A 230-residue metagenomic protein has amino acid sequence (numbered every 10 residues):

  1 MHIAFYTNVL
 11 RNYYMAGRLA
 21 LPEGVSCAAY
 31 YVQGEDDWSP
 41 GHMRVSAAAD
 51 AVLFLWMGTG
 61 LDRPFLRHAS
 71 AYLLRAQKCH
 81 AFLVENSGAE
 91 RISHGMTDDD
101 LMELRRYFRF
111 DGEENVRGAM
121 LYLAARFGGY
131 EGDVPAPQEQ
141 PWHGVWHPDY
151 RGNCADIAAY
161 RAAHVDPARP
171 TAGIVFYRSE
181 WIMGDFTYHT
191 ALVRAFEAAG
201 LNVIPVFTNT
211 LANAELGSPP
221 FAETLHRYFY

Functional and structural regions predicted by a protein language model:
M1-Y230: An N-terminal assembly and electron-transfer interface module characteristic of large anaerobic redox and radical
